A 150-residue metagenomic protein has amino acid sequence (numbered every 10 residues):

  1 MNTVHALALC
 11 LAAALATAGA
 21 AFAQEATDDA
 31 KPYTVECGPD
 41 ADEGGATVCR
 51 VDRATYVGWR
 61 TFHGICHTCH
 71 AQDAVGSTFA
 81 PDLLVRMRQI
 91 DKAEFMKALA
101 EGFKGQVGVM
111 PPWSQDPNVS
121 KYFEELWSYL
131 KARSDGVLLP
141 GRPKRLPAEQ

Functional and structural regions predicted by a protein language model:
M1-A8: Bacterial N-terminal signal peptides that target proteins for export
A8-T17: Bacterial N-terminal signal peptides
T17-A23: Sec/Tat signal peptide C-region and signal peptidase I cleavage site
Q24-V48, D52, P111-Q150: Flexible coil segments in periplasmic/lumen-exposed cytochrome c-class electron-transfer proteins
T55-W59, A71-E101, V109-P112: Gly/Gly-Pro-rich "capping" loops immediately C-terminal to redox-active cysteine motifs in periplasmic/lumenal
T61-F62, P140: Short sequence/structural segments immediately N-terminal
F62-I65, D73-A74, Y122: Short pre-active-site segment immediately N-terminal to redox-active cysteine/selenocysteine motifs in thiol-based
H70, A100-F103, L130-S134: Protein kinase-like catalytic domain
